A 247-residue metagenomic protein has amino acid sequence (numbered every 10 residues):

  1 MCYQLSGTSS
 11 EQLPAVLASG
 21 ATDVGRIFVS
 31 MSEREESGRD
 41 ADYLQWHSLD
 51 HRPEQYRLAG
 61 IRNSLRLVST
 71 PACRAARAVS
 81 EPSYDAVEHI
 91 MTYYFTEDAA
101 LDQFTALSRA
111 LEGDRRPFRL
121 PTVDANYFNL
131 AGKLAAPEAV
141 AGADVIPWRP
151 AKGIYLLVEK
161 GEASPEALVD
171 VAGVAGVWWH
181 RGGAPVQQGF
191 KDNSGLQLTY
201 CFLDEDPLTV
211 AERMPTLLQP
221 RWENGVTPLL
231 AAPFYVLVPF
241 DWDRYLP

Functional and structural regions predicted by a protein language model:
M1-P247: Macromolecular interaction modules
